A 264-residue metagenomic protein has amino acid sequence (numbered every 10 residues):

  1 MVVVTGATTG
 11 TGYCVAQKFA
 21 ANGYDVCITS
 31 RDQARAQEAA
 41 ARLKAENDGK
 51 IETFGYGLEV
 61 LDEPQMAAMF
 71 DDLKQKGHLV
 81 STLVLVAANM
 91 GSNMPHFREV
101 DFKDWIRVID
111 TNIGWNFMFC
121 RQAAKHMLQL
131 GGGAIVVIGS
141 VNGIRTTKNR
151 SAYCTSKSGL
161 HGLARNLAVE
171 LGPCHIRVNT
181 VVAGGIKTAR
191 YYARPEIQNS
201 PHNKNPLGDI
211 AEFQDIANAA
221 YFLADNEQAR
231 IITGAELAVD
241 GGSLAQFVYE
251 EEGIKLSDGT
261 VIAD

Functional and structural regions predicted by a protein language model:
T8-G10: Conserved glycine-rich cofactor-binding loop
N93-F97, D101-I109, P201: Substrate-binding pocket helix/loop in short-chain dehydrogenase/reductase
C120, S156, A164: Active-site helix of classical SDR
K125, V169-P173: Alpha-helical segment proximal to the catalytic Tyr-Lys
S140: Residue(s) in the substrate-gating loop at a strand-loop-helix junction that position the organic substrate next
T146-C154, N166: Active-site loop-to-helix junction immediately N-terminal to the catalytic Tyr of the SDR YXXXK motif in Rossmann-fold
I210-V239, L244: C-terminal substrate-recognition "lid" of short-chain dehydrogenase/reductases
